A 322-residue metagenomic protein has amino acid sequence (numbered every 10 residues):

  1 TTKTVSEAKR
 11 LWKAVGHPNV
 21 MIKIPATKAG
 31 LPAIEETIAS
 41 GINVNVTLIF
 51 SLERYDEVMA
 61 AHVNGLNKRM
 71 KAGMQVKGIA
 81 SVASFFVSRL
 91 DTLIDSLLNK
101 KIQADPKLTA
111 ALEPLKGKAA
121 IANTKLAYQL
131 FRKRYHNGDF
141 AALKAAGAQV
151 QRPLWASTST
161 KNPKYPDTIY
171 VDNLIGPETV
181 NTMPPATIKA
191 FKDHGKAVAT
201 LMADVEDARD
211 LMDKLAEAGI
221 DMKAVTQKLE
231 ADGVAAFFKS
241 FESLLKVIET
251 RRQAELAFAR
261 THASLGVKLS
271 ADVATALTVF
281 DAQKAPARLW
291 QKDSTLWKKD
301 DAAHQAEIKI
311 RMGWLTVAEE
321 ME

Functional and structural regions predicted by a protein language model:
T1-A33: Active-site beta->alpha loop and helix N-cap motifs at the rims of alpha/beta catalytic domains
K3-T4, S51, Y55, T316-E320: Phosphate/oxyanion-binding active-site loops and adjacent basic polyanion-contact surfaces
K13-G16, A60-K71, R132-F140, D193 (+5 more regions): Generic secondary-structure signature for well-ordered alpha-helical cores
V20-I24, V44-L48, A224: Short catalytic-loop micro-motif centered on adjacent basic/acidic residues
A29-N43, L229, V234-E242: Hydrophobic/aromatic-rich, well-ordered segments within soluble, folded domains that form packed cores
L31-E35, I42-A186: Catalytic alpha/beta core domains of metabolic enzymes, predominantly
S81-D91, S96-K101, T109, E113-P114 (+6 more regions): Conserved N-terminal alpha-helical segment that immediately precedes and caps sugar-phosphate-binding
G147-Q253: Flexible, acidic glycine-rich loops studded with aromatic residues
